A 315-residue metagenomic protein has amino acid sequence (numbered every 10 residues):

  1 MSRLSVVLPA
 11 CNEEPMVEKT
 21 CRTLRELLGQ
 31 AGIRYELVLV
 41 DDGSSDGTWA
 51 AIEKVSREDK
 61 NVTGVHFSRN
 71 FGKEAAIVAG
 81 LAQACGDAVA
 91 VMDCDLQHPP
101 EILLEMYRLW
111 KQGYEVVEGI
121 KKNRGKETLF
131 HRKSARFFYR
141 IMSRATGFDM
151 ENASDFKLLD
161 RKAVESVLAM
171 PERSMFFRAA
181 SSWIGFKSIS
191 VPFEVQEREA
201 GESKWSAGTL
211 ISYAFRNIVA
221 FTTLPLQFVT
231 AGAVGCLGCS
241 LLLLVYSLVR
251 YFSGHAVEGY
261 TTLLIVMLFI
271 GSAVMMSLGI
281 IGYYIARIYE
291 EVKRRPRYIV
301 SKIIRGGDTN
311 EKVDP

Functional and structural regions predicted by a protein language model:
M1-T128: Structured catalytic core of nucleotide-sugar glycosyltransferases
P9, L27, A31, V40 (+5 more regions): Histidine kinase transmitter module recognition
K19, E26, A50, R136-Y139 (+2 more regions): Generic recognition of well-ordered alpha-helical segments within structured catalytic/regulatory domains
L24, G80, D95, V117 (+5 more regions): Residue-level signature of catalytic and energy-coupling elements of molecular machines, predominantly ATP/GTP-dependent
E26, Q30, K54, E58 (+7 more regions): Conserved amphipathic alpha-helical interaction elements at protein-protein interfaces in regulatory, energy-coupling
E36, A84, M150-E151, T261-L263: Short hydrophobic "helix-edge" motifs at membrane interfaces and signal-peptide entry regions
T63-R69, K73-Q83, P99-A180, Q196-F215: Acceptor/aglycone-binding surface of glycosyltransferases and processive sugar-polymer synthases
F176-P315: Hydrophobic helical membrane-anchoring modules
